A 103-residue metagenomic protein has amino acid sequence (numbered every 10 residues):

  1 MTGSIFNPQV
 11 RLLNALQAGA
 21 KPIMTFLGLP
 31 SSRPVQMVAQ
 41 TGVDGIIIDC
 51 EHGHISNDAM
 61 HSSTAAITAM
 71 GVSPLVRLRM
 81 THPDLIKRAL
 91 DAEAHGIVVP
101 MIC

Functional and structural regions predicted by a protein language model:
M1-C103: Expand to "…catalyze enediolate/carbanion chemistry for C-C bond making/breaking, isomerization, decarboxylation
